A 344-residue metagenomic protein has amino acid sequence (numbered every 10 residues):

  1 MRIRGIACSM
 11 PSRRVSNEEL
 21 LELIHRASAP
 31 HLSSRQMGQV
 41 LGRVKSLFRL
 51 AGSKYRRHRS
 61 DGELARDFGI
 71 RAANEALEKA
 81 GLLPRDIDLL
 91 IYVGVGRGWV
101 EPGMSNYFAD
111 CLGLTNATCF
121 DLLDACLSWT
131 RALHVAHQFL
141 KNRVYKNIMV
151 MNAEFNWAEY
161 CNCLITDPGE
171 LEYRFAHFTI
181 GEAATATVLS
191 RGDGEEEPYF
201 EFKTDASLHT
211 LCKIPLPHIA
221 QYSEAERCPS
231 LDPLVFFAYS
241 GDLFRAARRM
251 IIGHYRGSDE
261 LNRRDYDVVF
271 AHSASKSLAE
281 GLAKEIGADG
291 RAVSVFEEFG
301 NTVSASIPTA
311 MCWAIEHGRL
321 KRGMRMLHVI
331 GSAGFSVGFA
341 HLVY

Functional and structural regions predicted by a protein language model:
M1-D61, T166-D242, Y344: Condensing-enzyme catalytic core mediating Claisen C-C bond formation in acyl metabolism
I3, L47, A76, I87-L90 (+5 more regions): Buried hydrophobic positions in well-ordered alpha/beta secondary-structure cores of metabolic enzymes
S53-R71, F120-L127, H177-F178, D232-G253 (+2 more regions): Active-site pocket-shaping loop/turn-to-helix segments
R56-A125, L261-A279: Conserved beta-ketoacyl condensing-enzyme motif
A72-A80, A246-S258, L282: Phosphate/ATP-binding catalytic cores across multiple sugar-kinase/actin-like superfamilies, primarily ASKHA
N74, E78-P84, G98-P102, N106-L231 (+2 more regions): Acyl-thioester C-C bond-transforming condensing/cleaving domain
D267-F270, L282-I307: Glycine-rich, charge-dense phosphate/pyrophosphate-binding loop(s) and the adjacent flexible "lid"/catalytic subdomain
